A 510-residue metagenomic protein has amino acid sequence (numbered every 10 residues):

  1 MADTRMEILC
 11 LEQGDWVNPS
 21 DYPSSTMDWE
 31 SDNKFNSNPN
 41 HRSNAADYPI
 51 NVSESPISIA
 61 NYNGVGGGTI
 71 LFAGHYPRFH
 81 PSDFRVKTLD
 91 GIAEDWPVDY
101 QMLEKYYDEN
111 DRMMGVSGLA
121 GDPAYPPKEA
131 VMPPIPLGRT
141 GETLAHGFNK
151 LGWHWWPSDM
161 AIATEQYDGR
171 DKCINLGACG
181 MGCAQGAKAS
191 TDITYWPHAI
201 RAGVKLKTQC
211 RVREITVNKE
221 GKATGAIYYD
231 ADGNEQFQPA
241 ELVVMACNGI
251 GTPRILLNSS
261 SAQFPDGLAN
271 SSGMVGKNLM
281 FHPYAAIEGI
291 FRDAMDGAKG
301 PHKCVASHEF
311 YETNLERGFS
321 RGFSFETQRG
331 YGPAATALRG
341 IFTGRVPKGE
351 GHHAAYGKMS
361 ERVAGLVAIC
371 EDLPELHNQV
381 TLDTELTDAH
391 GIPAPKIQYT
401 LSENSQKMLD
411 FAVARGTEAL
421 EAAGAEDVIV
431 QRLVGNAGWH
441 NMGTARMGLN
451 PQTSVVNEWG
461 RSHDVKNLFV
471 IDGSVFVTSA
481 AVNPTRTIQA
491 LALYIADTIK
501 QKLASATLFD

Functional and structural regions predicted by a protein language model:
M1-T88, I92-D108, G251, L268-F291 (+3 more regions): N-terminal glycine-rich phosphate/pyrophosphate-binding loop and immediately adjacent elements
D3, E7-L9, G14-T26, Q185 (+6 more regions): Glycine-rich loop(s) and the adjacent beta-strand/alpha-helix scaffold that form part
S20, S117-E129, D427-L433, S505-D510: Short, glycine/acidic-rich hinge or "gate" loops at secondary-structure transitions that mediate conformational
K34-N36, Y48-V52, K87-V212, V434-A437 (+1 more regions): Conserved redox-cofactor binding core of oxidoreductases
H41-A45, P157-A161, Y167-D168, K172-M181 (+6 more regions): A glycine-rich dinucleotide-binding beta-alpha-beta segment and adjacent secondary-structure elements that constitute
D47-Y48, V52-A60, W96-Y100, Y106 (+5 more regions): FAD cofactor-binding and catalytic pocket of flavoenzymes
L137-T140, D192, M408-A412, P484 (+1 more regions): Hydrophobic (often cysteine-bearing) scaffold residues that line and stabilize catalytic clefts of nucleotide/cofactor
T478-I499: A conserved FAD-binding loop/helix module that cradles the flavin
